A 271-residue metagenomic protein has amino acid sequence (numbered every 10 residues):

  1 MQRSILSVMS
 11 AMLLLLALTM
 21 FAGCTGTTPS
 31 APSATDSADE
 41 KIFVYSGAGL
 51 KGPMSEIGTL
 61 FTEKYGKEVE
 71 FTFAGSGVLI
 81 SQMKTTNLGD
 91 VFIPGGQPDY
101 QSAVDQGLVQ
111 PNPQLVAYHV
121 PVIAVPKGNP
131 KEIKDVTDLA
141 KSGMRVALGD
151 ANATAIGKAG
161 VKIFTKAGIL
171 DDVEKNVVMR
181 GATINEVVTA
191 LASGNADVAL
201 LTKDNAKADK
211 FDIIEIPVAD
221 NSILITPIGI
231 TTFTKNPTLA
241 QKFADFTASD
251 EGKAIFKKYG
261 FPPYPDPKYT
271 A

Functional and structural regions predicted by a protein language model:
M1-T35: Secretory targeting signatures
C24-G66, E70-T72, G77-N87, P94-Q106 (+2 more regions): Exported/periplasmic ABC-transporter solute-binding proteins
V109-N112: Short, P/G- and charge-enriched loop/turn segments at secondary-structure junctions
